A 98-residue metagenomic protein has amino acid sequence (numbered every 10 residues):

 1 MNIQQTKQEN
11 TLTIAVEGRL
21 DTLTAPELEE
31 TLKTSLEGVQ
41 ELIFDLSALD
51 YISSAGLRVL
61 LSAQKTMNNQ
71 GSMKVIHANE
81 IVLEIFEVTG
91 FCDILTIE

Functional and structural regions predicted by a protein language model:
Q4-L28: STAS-typified acidic loop motif
T22-I94: Amphipathic alpha-helical interaction surfaces in cytosolic regulatory modules
T96-E98: Short acidic-hydrophobic, aromatic-tinged amphipathic segments that line or gate anion-handling sites
